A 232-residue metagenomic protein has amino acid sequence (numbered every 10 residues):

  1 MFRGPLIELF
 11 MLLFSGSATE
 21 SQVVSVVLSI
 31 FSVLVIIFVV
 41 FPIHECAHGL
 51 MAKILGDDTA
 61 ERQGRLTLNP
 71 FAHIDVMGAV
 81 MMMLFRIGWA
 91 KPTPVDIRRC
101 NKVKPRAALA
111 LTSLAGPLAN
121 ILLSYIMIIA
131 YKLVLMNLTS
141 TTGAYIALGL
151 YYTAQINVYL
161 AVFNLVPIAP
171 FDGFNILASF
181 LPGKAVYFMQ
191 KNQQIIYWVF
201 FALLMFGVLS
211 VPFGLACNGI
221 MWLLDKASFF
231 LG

Functional and structural regions predicted by a protein language model:
M1-G232: Hydrophobic transmembrane alpha-helices and their immediate loop junctions in multi-pass integral membrane proteins
